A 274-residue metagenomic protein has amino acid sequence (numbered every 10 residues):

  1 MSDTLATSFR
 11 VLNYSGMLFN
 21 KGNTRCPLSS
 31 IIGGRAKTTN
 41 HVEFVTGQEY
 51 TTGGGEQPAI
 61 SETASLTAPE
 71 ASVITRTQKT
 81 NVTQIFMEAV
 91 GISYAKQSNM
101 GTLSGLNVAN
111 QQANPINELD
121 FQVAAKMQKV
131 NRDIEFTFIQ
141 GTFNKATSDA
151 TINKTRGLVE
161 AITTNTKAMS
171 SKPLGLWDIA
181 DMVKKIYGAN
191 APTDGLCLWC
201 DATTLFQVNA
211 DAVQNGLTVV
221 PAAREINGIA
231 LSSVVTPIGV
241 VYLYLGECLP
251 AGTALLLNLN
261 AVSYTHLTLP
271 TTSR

Functional and structural regions predicted by a protein language model:
M1-Y242, E247-P250, N260-L267, S273-R274: Flexible, glycine/threonine- and acidic-rich loop/arm segments that mediate assembly and lattice contacts in viral
T253-L255: Short, surface-exposed linear segments at secondary-structure transitions and domain or protein termini
